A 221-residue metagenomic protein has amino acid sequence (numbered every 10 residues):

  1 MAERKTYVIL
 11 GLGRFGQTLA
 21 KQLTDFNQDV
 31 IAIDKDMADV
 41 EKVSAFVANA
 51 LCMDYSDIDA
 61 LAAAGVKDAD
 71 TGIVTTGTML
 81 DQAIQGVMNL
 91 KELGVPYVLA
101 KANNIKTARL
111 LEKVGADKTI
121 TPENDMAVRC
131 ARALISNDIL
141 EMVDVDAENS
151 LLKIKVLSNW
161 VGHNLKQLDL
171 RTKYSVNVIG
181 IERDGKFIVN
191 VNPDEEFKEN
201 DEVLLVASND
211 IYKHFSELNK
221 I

Functional and structural regions predicted by a protein language model:
M1-I221: Cytosolic regulatory regions of ion transport systems
